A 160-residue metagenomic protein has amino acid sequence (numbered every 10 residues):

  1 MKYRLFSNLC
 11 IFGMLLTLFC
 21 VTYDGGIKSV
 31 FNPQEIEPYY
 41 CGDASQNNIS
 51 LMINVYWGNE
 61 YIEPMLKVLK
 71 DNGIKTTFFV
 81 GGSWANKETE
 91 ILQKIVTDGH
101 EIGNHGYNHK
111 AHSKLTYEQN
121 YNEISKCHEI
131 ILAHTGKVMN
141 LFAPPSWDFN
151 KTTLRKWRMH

Functional and structural regions predicted by a protein language model:
M1-S7: Positively charged n-region of N-terminal signal peptides that target proteins for export
S7-Y23: Hydrophobic membrane-insertion alpha-helices, especially the h-region of bacterial N-terminal signal peptides
I27-A111, E123-I130, M139, P144 (+1 more regions): Active-site beta->alpha N-cap acidic-glycine motif
L115-N122: Alpha-helix N-cap and loop-to-helix initiation/capping positions
A133-T135: A structural motif corresponding to the C-terminal end of an alpha-helix and its immediate exit/capping segment
D148-F149: Soluble extracytoplasmic domains of inner/organellar membrane proteins
L154-H160: His/Asp/Glu-enriched short active-site or ligand-binding loop at hydrolase and phosphoryl-transfer sites
